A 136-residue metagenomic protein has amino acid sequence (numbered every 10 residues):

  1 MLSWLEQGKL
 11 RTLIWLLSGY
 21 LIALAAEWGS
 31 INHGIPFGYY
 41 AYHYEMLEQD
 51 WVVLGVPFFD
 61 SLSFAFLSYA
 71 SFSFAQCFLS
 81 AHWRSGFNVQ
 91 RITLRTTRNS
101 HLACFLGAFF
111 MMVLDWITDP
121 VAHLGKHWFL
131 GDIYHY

Functional and structural regions predicted by a protein language model:
M1-Y136: Aromatic-rich, lipid-facing transmembrane alpha helices and their immediate juxtamembrane interface loops in integral
